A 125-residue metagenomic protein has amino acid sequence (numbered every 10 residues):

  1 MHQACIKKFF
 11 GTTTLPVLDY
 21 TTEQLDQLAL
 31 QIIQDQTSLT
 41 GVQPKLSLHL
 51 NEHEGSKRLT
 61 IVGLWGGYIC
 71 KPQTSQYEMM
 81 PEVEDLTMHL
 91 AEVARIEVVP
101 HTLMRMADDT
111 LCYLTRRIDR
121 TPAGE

Functional and structural regions predicted by a protein language model:
M1-D26: Regulatory N- and C-terminal appendages and interdomain linkers associated with kinase/kinase-like NTP transferase
L25-E125: Conserved ATP-binding subdomain of kinase catalytic cores across diverse folds
